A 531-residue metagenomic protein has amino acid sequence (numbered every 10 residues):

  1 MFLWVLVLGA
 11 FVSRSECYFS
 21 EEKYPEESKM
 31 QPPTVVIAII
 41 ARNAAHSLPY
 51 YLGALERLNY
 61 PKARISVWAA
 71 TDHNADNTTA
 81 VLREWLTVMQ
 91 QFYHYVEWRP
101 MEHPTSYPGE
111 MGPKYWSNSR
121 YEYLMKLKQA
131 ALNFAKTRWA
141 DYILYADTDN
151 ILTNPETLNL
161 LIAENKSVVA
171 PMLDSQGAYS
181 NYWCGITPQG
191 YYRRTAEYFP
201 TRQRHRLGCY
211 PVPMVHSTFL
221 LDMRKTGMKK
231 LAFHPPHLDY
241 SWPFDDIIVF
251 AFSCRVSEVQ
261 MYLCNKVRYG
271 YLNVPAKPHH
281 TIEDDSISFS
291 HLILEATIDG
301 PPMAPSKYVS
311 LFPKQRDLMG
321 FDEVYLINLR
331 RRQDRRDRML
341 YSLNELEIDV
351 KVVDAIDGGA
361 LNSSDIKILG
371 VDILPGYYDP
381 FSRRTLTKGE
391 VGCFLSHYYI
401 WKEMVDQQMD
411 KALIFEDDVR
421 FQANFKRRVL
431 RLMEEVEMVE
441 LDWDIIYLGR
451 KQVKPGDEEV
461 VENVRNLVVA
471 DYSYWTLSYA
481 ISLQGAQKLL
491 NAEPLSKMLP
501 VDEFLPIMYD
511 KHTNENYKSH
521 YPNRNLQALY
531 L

Functional and structural regions predicted by a protein language model:
L8-Y24: N-terminal signal peptide
M30, G53-R64, N74, E84-Q90 (+2 more regions): Short, acidic, metal-binding catalytic loop of nucleotide-sugar glycosyltransferases
V35-A44, Y51, L58, A70-T71 (+2 more regions): A conserved hydrophobic helix/loop-capping motif in glycosyltransferases and polysaccharide synthases
N77-A140, K351-Q407: Active-site-proximal specificity loops/subdomain of glycosyltransferases
T137, I151-Y191, R224, L432-D457: Conserved donor NDP-sugar-binding/catalytic core segment of glycosyltransferases
W139-I151, D410-R420: Short beta-strand-to-loop acidic/aromatic patch adjacent to the donor-nucleotide binding site
P171-S175, I186-V212, T218-M228, V453-Y472 (+1 more regions): Short, flexible, basic/aromatic active-site loop/helix in glycosyltransferases
T218, L238-W242, I248, Q260-F415 (+1 more regions): An acidic/histidine-cluster motif and surrounding catalytic segment that typifies divalent-metal-assisted enzyme active
